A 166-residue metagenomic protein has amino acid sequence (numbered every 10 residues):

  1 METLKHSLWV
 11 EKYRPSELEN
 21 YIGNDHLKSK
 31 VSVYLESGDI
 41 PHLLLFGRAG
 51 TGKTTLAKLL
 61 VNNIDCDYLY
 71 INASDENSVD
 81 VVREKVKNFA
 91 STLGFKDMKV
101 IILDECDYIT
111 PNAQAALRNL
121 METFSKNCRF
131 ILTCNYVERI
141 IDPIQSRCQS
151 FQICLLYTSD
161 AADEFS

Functional and structural regions predicted by a protein language model:
M1-L156: P-loop/Walker A NTP-binding region and its immediately flanking N-terminal helices in P-loop NTPase folds
Y157-S166: Single conserved hydrophobic/aromatic residue that forms the stacking wall/gate of nucleotide- or nucleobase-binding
